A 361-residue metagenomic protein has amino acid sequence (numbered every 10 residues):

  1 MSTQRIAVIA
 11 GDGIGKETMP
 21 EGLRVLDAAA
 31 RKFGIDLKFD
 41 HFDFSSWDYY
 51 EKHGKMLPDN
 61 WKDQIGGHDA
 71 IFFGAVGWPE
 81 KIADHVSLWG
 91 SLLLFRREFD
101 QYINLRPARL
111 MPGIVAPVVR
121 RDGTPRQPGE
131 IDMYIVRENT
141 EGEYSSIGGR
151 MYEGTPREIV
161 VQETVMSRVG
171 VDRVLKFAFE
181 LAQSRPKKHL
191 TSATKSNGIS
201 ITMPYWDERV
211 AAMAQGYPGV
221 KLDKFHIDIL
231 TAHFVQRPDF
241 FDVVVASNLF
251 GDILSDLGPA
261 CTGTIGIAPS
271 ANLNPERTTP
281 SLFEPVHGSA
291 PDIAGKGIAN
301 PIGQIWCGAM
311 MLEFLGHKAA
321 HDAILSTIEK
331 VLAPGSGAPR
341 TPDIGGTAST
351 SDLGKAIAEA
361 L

Functional and structural regions predicted by a protein language model:
R5-I14, F72-G77, L190-S196, W306-E313: Short glycine-rich or small-residue beta-strand-to-loop segments that form or flank ligand, phosphate, metal/Fe-S
A7-R24, A29-A30, T155-D228: Glycine-rich phosphate/diphosphate-binding loop of Rossmann-like nucleotide-binding domains
D12-G15, D69, V136, A178 (+5 more regions): Buried hydrophobic positions in well-ordered alpha/beta secondary-structure cores of metabolic enzymes
D27, R31-I35, G67-A70, R97-N104 (+10 more regions): Generic secondary-structure signature for well-ordered alpha-helical cores
G34-P58, F234: N-terminal beta-loop-helix "entrance" segment that forms/cooperates in small-molecule cofactor or anionic ligand
Y49-V161, L249: N-terminal glycine-rich phosphate/adenylate-binding segment common to multiple enzyme folds
Y50, F234-S336: Glycine-rich phosphate/nucleotide-binding loop
T140-E141, S146-S192, S196-I199, K318 (+1 more regions): Glycine-rich phosphate/pyrophosphate-binding loop and the adjoining helix
